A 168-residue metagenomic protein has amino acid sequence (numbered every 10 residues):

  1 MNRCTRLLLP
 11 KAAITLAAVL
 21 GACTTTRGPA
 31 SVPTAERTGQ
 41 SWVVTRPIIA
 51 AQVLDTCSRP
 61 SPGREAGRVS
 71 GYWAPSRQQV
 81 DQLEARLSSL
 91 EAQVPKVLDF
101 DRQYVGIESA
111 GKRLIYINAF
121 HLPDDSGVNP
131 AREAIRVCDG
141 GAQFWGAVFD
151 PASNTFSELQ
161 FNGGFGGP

Functional and structural regions predicted by a protein language model:
N2-A13: Bacterial N-terminal signal peptides that target proteins for export
G21-A22: C-terminal motif of bacterial Sec signal peptides marking the signal peptidase cleavage site
R27-W145, F149-P168: Intrinsically disordered, low-complexity acidic regions enriched in Pro/Ser/Thr
